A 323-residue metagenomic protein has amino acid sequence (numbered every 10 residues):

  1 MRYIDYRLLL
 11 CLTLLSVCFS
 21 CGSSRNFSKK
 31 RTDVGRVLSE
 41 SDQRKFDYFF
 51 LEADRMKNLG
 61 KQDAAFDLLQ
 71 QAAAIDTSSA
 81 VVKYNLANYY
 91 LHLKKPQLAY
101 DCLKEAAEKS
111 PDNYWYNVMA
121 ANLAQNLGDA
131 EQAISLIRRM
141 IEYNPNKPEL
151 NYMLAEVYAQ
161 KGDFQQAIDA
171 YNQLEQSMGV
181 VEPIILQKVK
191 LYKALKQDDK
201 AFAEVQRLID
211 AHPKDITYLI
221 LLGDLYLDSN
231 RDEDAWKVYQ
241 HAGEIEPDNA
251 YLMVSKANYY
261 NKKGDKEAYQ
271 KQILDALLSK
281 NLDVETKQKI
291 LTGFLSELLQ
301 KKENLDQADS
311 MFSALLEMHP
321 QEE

Functional and structural regions predicted by a protein language model:
M1-L9: Bacterial N-terminal signal peptides that target proteins for export
T13-L15: Short, linear, compositionally biased motifs with a strong N-terminal bias
V17-S20: C-terminal motif of bacterial Sec signal peptides marking the signal peptidase cleavage site
S23-S24, V34-E323: Alpha-solenoid helical repeat scaffolds
N26-K29: Polycationic, low-complexity disordered segments in secreted or periplasmic proteins
